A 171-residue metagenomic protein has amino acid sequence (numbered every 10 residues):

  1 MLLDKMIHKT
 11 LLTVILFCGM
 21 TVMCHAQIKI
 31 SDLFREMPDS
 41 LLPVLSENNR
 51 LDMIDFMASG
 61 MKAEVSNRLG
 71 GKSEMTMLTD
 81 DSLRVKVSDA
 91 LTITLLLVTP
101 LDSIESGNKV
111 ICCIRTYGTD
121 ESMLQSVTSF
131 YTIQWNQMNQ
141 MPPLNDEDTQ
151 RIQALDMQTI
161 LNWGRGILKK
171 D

Functional and structural regions predicted by a protein language model:
M1-I30: Bacterial Sec-dependent N-terminal signal peptides
Q27-D102: Terminal domain-start segments
L96-S106, R165-D171: Structural signature of eukaryotic scaffold interfaces centered on beta-propeller domains
G107-N108, Q125: A structure-centric signal for secondary-structure junctions around beta-strands
K109-G118: Short beta-strand elements that form the blades of beta-propeller/WD-repeat-like and other beta-sheet-rich scaffold
E121-F130: Structural motif
Q134-P142: Short loop/turn segments immediately following beta-strands, especially the blade-tip and inter-blade linker loops
M141-D171: Short aromatic loop motif centered on NTY/YTY
